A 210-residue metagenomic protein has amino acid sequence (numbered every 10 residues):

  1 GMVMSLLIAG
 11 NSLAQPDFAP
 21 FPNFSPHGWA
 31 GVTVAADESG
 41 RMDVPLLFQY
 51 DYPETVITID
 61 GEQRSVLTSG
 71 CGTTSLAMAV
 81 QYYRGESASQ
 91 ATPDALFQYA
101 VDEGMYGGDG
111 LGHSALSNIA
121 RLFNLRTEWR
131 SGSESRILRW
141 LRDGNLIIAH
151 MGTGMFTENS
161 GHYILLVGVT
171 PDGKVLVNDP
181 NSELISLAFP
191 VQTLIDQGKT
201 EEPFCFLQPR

Functional and structural regions predicted by a protein language model:
G1-M105, T153: Active-site-adjacent structural segments surrounding the nucleophilic cysteine of cysteine proteases and isopeptidases
A19, N23, A30, A36-E38 (+2 more regions): Noncatalytic regulatory segments and standalone regulatory/sensor domains
R64-T73, S89, P93, D109 (+5 more regions): Solvent-exposed, acidic/flexible segments
V66, T127, L184: Short, flexible active-site loop motifs that bind/organize anionic cofactors or intermediates
P93-L96, L116, I137, L194: Hydrophobic/aromatic residues in well-formed alpha-helices
F97-G132, R142: Mid-length scaffold segments of soluble, non-membrane domains
Y106, R126, L146-I147, T200-F204: A general structural signal for well-ordered secondary-structure junctions
W129-L176, S186, P209: Active-site-adjacent substructure of cysteine-protease-like catalytic cores
